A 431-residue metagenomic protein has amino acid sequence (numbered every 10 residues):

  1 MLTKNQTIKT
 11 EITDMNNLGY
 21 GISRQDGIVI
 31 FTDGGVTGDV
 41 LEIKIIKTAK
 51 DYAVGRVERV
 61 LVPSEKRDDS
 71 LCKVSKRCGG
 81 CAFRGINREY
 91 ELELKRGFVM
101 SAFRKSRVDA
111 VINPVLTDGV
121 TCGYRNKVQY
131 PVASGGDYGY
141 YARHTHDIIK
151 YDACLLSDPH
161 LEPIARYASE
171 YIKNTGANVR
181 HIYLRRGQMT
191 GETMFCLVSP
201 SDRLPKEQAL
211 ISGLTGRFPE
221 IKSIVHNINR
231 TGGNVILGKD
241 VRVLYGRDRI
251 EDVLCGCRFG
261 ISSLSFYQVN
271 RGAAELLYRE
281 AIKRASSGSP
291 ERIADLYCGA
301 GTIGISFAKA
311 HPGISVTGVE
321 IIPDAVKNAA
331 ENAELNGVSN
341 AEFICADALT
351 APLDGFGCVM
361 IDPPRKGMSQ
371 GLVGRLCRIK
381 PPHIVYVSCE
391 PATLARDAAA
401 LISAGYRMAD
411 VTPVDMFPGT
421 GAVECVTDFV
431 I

Functional and structural regions predicted by a protein language model:
M1-S70, V74, E342: Terminal RNA-binding accessory module
L2-K9, N17, N174, P205-I431: Rossmann-like S-adenosyl-L-methionine
G21-D26, G139-H144, C196, A329: Short, acidic/hydrophobic/Gly-rich beta-strand patch recurrent on exposed beta strands that often constitutes part
G35, K44-T48, P131-A133, R185-M189 (+1 more regions): Short beta-strand micro-motifs enriched in acidic
G38, S157, N270: Short, conserved phosphate/pyrophosphate- and ester-handling motifs at nucleotide-, phospho-/glycolipid
E42-K44, Q129, A294: Hydrophobic beta-strand signal
E58-S70, K76-A177, Q188-M189: Extended interfacial segments that mediate partner engagement and assembly in macromolecular machines
T190-P200, R258-S262: Short, aliphatic-rich beta-strand segments
